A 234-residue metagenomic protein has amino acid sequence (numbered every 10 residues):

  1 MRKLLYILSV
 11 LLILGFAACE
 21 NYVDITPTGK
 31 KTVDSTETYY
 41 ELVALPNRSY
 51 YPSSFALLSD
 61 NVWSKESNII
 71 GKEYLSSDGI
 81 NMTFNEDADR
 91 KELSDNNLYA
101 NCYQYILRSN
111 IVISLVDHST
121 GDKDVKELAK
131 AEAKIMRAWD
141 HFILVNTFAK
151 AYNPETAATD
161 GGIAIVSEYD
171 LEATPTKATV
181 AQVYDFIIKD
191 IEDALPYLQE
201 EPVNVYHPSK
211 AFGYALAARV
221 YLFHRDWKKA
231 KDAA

Functional and structural regions predicted by a protein language model:
R2-S9: Sec-dependent signal peptide recognition, specifically the positively charged N-region followed immediately by
I13-F16: Bacterial Sec-type N-terminal signal peptides, specifically the leucine/valine-rich hydrophobic h-region
C19-W63: Membrane-proximal, proline-rich intrinsically disordered regions
D78-F148, A178, P196-E200: Conserved, well-structured interaction surfaces
D140, A218-V220: Residue-level signature for tetratricopeptide repeat
V145-Y152, P202, F223-D226: Short coil/turn linking the two alpha-helices of tandem helical-hairpin repeats
